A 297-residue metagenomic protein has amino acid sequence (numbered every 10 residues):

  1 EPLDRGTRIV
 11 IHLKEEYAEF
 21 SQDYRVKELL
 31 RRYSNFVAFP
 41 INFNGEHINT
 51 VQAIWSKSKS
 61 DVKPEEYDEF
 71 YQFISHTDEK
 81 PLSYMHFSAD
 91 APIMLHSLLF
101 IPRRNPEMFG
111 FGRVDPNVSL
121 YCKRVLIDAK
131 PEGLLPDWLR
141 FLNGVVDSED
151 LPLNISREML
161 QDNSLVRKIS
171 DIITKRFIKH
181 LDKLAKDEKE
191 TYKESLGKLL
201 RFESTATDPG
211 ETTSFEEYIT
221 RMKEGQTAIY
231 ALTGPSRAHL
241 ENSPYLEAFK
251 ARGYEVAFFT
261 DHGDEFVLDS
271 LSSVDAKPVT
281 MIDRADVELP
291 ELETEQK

Functional and structural regions predicted by a protein language model:
E1-K297: Conserved GHKL (Bergerat-fold) ATPase module
